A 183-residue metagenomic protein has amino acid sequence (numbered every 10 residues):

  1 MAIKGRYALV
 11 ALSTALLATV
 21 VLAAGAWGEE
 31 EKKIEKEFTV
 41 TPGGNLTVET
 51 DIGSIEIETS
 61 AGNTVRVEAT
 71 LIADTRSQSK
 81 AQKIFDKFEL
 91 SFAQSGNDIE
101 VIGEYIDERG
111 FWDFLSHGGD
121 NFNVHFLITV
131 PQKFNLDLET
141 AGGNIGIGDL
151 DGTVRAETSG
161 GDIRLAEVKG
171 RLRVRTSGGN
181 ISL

Functional and structural regions predicted by a protein language model:
M1-A8: N-terminal secretory signal peptides that target proteins for export/translocation
A2, A23-E49, S54-T140, G148-T158 (+2 more regions): Acidic (Asp/Glu) and glycine-rich low-complexity loops/linkers that are typically intrinsically disordered
A8-V10, V40: General helical structural elements
V10-A23: Bacterial N-terminal signal peptides
